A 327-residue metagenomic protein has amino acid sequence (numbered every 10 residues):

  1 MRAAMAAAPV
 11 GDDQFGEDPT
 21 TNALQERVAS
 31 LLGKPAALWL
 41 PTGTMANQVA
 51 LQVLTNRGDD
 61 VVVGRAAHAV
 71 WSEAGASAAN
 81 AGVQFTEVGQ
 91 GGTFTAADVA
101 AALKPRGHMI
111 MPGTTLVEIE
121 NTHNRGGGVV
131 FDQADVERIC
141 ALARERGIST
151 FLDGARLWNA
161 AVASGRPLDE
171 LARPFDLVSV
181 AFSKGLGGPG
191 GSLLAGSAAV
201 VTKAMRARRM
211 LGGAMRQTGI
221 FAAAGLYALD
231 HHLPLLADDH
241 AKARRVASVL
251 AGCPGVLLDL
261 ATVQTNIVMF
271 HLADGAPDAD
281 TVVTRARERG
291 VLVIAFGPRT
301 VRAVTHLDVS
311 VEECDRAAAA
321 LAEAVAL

Functional and structural regions predicted by a protein language model:
M1-R289, V293-V309, R316-L327: Conserved PLP-enzyme active-site core in the AAT-like
